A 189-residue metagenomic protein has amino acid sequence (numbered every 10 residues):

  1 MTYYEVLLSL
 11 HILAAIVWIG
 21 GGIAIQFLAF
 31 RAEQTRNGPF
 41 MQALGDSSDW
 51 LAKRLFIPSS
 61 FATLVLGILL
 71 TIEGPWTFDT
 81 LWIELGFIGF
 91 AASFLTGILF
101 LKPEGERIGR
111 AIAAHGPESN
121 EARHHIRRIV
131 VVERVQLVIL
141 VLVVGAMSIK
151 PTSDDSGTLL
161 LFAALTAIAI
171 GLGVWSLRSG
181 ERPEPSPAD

Functional and structural regions predicted by a protein language model:
M1-D189: Polytopic transmembrane helical bundles with strong interfacial aromatic enrichment
